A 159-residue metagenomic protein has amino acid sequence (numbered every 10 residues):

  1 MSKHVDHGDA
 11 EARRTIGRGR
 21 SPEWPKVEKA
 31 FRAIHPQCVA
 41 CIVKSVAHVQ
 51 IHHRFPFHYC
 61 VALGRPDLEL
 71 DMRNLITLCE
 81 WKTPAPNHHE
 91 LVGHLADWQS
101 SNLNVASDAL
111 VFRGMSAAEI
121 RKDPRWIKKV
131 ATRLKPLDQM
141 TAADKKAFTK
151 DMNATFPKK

Functional and structural regions predicted by a protein language model:
M1-K26, A30, H35, I42-H48 (+1 more regions): A boundary/linker detector
I16-G17, P56-Y59, I76, W81: RING/U-box catalytic core of ubiquitin/SUMO E3 ligases
F31-P36, D71-L75: Short metal-coordination and nucleic-acid-contact micro-motifs, chiefly zinc-binding Cys/His arrays
V39-C41, W81: Short, cysteine/histidine-rich loop/knuckle motifs that typically chelate Zn2+
V49-F57, P84-E90: Histidine-centered catalytic micro-motifs
R54-C60, W98-A109: Short cysteine/histidine-rich metal-coordination sites, predominantly Zn2+-binding motifs
F57-N74: Short linker/helix segments within small regulatory modules
M72-N104: Short Cys/His-centered divalent metal-binding micro-motifs
